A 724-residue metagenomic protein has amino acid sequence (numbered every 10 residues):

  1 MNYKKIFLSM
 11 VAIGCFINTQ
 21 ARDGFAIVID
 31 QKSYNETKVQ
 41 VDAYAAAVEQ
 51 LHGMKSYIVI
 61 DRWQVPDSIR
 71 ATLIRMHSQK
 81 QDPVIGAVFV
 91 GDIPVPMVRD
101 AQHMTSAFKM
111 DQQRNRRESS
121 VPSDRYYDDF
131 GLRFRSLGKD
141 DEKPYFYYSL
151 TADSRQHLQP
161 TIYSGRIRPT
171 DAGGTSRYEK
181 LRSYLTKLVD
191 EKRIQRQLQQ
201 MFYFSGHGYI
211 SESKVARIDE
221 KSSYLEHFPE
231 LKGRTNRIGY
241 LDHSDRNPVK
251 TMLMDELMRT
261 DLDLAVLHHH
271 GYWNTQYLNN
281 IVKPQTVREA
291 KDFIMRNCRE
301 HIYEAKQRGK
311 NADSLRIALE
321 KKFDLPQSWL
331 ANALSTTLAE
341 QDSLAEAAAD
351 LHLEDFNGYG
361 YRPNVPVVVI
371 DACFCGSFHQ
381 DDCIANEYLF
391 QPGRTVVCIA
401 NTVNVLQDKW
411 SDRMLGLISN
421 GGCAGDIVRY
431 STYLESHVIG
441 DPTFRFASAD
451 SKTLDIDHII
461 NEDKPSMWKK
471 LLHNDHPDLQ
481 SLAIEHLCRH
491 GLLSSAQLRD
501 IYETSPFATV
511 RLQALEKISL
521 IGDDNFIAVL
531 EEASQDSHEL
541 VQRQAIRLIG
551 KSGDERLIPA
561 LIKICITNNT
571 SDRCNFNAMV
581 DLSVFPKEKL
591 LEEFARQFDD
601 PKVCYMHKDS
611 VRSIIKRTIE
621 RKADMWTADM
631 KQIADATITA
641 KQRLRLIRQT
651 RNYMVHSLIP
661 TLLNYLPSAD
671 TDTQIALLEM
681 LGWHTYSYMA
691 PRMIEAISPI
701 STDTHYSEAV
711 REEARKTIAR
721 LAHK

Functional and structural regions predicted by a protein language model:
M1-R22: Bacterial Sec-dependent N-terminal signal peptides
A12, D67-N247, M254-L264, W273-T286: Structured catalytic cores of large enzymes
R22-F25, L51-K55, Q81-G86, Q195-M201 (+5 more regions): Loop/turn elements at helix/coil->beta-strand transitions in domains of secreted/extracellular proteins
R117-Y184, F293-W410: Catalytic cores of nucleophile-dependent amide-cleaving enzymes
S411-L493, A508-E516: Caspase-like cysteine protease fold
D457, D478-H490, T509-I521, Q542-D554 (+5 more regions): Structural detector for internal amphipathic alpha-helices that build alpha-solenoid repeat scaffolds
N461-L471, G491-E503, D523-S534, D554-I566 (+5 more regions): Amphipathic alpha-helical scaffolding segments comprising HEAT/armadillo-like alpha-solenoid repeats
D475-H476, P506-F507, S537-H538, N568-S571 (+4 more regions): Short inter-helical turns and helix N-cap capping residues of alpha-solenoid HEAT/ARM repeat scaffolds
